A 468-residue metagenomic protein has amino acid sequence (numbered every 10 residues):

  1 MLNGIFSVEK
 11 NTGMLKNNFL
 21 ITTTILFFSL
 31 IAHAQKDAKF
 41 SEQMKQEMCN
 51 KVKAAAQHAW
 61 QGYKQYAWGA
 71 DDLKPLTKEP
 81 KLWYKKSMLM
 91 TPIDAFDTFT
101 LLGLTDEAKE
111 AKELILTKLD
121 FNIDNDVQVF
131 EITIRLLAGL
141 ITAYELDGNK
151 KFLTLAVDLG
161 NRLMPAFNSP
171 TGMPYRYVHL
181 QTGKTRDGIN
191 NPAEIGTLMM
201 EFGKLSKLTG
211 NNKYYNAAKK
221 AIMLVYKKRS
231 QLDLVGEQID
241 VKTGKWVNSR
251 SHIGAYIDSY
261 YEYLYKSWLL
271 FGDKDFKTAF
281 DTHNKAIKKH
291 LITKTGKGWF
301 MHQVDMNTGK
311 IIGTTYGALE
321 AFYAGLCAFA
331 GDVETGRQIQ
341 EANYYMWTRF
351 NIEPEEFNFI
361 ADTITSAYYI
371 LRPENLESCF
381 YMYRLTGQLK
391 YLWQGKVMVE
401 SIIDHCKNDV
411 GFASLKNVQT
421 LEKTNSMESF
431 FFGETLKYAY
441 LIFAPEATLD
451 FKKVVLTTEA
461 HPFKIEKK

Functional and structural regions predicted by a protein language model:
M1-K36: Bacterial Sec-dependent N-terminal signal peptides
Q35-K468: Glycan-recognition and catalytic cores of secretory/periplasmic carbohydrate-active enzymes
